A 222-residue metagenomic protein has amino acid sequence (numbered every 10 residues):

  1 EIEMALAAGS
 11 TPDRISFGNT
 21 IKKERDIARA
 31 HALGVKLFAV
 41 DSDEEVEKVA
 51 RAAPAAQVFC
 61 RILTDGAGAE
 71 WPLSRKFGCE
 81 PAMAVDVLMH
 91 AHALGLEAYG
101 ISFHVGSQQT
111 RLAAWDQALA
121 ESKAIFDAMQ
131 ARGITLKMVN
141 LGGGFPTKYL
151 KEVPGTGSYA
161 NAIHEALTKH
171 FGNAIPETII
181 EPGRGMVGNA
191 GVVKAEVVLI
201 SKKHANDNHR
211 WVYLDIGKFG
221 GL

Functional and structural regions predicted by a protein language model:
E1-M138, F145-T147, K151, T168: Active-site-proximal beta-alpha core segment in soluble small-molecule metabolic enzymes
S107-L222: C-terminal active-site-proximal or functional interface alpha/beta core segments in diverse enzymes
